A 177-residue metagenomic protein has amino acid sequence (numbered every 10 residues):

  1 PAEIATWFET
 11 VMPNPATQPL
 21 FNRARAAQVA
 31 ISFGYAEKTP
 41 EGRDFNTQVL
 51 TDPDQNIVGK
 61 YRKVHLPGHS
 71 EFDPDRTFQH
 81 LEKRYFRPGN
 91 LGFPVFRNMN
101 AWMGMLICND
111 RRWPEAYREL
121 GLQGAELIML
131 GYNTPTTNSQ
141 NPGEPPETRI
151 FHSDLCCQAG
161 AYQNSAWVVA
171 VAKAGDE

Functional and structural regions predicted by a protein language model:
P1-V11: A charged helix-plus-loop insertion that forms the helical arch/lid used to bind and gate nucleic-acid substrates
E9-M12, Q18, N22, T39-C156: Active-site catalytic loop in hydrolytic enzyme cores
A16-I31, V95-N98, G160-A166: A structural motif corresponding to the C-terminal end of an alpha-helix and its immediate exit/capping segment
Q28, A36-T39, G175: Glycine-rich, aromatic-flanked loop segments that form ligand/cofactor-binding clefts across common enzyme folds
Q28-G34, V58-G59: Short secondary-structure capping/junction motifs at helix and strand boundaries
I31-Y35, I128-G131, V168-A172: Active-site neighborhood of phospho(di)ester-bond hydrolases with catalytic His/Asp-centered motifs
Q163-E177: C-terminal beta-strand edge segments of enzyme domains
